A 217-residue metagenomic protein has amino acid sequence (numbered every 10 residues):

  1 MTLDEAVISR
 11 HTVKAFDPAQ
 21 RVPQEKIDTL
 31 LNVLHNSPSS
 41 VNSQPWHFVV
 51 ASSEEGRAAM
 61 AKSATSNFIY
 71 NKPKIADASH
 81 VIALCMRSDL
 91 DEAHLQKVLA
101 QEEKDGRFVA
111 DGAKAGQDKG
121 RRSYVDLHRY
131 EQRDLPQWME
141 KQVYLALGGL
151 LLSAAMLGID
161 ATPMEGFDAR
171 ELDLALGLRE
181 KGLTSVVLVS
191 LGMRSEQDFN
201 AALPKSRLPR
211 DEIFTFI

Functional and structural regions predicted by a protein language model:
M1-I217: Acidic, surface-exposed loops and disordered segments
